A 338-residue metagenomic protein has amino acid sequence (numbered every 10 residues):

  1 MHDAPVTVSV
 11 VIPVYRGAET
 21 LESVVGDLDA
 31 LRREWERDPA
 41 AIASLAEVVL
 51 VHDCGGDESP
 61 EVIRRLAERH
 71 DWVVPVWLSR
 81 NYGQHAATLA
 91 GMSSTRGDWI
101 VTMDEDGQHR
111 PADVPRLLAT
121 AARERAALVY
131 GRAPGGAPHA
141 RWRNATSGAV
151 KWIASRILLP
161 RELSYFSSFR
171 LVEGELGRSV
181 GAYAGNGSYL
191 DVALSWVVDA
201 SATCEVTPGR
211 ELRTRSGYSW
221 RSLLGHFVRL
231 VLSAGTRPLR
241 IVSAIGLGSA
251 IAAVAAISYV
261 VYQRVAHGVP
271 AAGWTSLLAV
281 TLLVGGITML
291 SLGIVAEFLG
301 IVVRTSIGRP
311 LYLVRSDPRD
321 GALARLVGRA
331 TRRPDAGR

Functional and structural regions predicted by a protein language model:
M1-H139: Structured catalytic core of nucleotide-sugar glycosyltransferases
H2-V6, G17-E19, Y189-R338: Hydrophobic helical membrane-anchoring modules
P13, L31, L66, L78 (+7 more regions): Amphipathic alpha-helical segments that mediate coupling or scaffolding at interfaces
P13, L78-R80, E124, R170 (+3 more regions): Short conserved micro-motifs on helix faces and helix-strand junctions that flank and scaffold key functional residues
L28, G91, E105-D106, V129 (+5 more regions): Generic structural signal for conserved hydrophobic packing positions in ordered secondary structure
A41, L45, V129-G131, E162-F166 (+4 more regions): Short, hydrophobic secondary-structure boundary micro-motifs
L78-R80, Q84-S94, W99, Q108-S188 (+2 more regions): Acceptor/aglycone-binding surface of glycosyltransferases and processive sugar-polymer synthases
